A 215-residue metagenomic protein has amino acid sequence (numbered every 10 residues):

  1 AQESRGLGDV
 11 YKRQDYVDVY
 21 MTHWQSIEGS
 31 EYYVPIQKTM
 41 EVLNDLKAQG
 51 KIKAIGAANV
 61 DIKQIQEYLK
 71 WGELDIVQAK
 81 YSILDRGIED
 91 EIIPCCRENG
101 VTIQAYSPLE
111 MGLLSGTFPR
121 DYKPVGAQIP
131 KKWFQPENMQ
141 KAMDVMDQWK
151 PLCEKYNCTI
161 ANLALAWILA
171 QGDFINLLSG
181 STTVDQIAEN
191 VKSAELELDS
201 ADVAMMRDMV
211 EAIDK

Functional and structural regions predicted by a protein language model:
A1-Y11: Single conserved hydrophobic/aromatic residue that forms the stacking wall/gate of nucleotide- or nucleobase-binding
D9-D15, G50, Y156: A short, glycine-centered helix-capping/turn motif at helix boundaries that positions DNA-contacting or catalytic
K12-G29: Active-site groove signature of glycoside hydrolases
Q25-D214: Beta/alpha (TIM)-barrel catalytic core signal, keyed to glycine-rich beta->alpha loops juxtaposed to Asp/Glu that bind
